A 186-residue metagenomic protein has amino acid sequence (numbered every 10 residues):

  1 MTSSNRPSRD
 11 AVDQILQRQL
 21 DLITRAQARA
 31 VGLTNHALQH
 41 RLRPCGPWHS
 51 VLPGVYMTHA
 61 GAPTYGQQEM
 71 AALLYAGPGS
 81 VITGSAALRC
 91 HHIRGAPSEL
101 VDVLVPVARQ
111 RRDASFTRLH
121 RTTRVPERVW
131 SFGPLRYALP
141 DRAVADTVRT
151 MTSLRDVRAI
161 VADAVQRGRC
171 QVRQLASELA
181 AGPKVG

Functional and structural regions predicted by a protein language model:
M1-G186: Short gly/ser-rich loop at a beta-strand->alpha-helix junction or flexible surface loop bordering the NTP-binding
